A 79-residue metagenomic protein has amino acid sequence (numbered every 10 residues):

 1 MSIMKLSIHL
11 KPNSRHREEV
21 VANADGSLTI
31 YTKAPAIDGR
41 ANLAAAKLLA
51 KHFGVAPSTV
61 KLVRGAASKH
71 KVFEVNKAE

Functional and structural regions predicted by a protein language model:
M1-G39, L43-A46, V55-P57, K61-E79: Contiguous, often N-terminal, cationic amphipathic patches that form binding interfaces
